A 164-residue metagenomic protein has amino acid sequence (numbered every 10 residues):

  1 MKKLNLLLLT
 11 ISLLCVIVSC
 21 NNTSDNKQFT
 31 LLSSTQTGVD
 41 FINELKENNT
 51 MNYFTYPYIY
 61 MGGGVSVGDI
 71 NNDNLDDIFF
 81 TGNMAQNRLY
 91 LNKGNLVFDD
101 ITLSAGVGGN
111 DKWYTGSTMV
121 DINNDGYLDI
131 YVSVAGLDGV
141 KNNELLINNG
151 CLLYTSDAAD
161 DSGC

Functional and structural regions predicted by a protein language model:
M1-L8: Bacterial N-terminal signal peptides that target proteins for export
V18-S19: C-terminal motif of bacterial Sec signal peptides marking the signal peptidase cleavage site
F29, Q86-I101, V140-L153: Beta-propeller blade repeat segments, especially FG-GAP/WD-type strand-to-loop junctions in 6- to 7-bladed propeller
M61, A85, W113, K141: Beta-rich catalytic cores
D69-N71, L75, K93-G94, V120-Y127 (+1 more regions): Calcium-coordinating acidic loop motifs
D77-G82, I130-A135: Hydrophobic beta-strand segments that make up the repeating blades of beta-propeller and related beta-repeat
Y154-A159: Conserved small/polar residues in nucleotide/adenosyl-binding loops
